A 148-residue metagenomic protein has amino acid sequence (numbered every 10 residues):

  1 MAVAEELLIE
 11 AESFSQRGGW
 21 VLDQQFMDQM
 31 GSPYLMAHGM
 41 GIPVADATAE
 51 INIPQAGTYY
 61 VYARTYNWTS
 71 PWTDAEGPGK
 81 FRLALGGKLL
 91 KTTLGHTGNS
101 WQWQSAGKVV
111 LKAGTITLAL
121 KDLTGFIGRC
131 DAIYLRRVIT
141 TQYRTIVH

Functional and structural regions predicted by a protein language model:
A2-H148: Extracytoplasmic
